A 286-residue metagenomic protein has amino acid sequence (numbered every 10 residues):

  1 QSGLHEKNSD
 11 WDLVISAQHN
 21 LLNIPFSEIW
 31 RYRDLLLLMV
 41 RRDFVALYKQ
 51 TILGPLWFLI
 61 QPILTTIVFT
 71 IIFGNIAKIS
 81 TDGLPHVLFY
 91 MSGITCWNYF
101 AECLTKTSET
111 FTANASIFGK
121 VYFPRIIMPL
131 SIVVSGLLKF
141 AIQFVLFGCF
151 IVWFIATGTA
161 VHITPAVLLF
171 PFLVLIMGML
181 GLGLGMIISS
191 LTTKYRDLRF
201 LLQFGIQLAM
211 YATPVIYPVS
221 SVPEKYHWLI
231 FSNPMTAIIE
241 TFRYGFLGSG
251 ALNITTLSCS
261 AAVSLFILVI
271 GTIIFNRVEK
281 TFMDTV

Functional and structural regions predicted by a protein language model:
Q1-V286: Hydrophobic transmembrane alpha-helices and immediately adjacent juxtamembrane helices of multi-pass inner-membrane
